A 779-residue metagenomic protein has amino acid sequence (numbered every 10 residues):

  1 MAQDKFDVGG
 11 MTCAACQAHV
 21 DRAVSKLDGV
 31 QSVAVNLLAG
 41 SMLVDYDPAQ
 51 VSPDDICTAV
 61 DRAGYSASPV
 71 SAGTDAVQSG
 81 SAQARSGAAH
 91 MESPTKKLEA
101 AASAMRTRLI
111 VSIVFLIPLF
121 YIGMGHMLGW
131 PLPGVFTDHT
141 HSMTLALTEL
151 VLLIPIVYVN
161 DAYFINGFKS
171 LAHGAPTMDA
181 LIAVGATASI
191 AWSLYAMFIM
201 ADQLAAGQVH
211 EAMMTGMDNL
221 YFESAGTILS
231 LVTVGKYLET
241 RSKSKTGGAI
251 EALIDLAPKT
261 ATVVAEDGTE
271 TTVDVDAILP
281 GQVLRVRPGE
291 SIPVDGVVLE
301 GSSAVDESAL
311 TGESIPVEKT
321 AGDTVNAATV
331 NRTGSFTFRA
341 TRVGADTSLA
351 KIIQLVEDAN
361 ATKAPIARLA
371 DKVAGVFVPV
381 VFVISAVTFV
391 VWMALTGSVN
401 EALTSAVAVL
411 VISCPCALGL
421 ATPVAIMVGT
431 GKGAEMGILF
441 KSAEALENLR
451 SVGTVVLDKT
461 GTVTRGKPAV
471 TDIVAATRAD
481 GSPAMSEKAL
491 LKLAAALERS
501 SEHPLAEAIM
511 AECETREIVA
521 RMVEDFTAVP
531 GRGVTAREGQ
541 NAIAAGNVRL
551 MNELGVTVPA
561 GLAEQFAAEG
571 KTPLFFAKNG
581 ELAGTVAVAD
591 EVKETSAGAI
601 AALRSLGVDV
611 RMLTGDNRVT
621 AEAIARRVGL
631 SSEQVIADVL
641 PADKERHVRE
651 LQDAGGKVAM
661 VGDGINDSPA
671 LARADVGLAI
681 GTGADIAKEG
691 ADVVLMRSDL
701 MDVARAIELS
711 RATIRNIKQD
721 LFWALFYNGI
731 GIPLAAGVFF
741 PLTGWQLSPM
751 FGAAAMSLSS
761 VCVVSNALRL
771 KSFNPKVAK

Functional and structural regions predicted by a protein language model:
M1-T144, I156, K243, T269-T272 (+4 more regions): Flexible metal-binding regulatory segments at protein termini and peripheral loops
D28-Y46, Q50, L220-F222, E251-D346 (+2 more regions): Conserved cytosolic catalytic loops of P-type ATPases
G73, M200, L204, V209-E211 (+6 more regions): Juxtamembrane coupling segments of multi-pass membrane pumps/enzymes
M91-V114, N166-S189, I353-S385, A402 (+6 more regions): Soluble-to-membrane junctions at the N-terminal ends of transmembrane alpha-helices in multi-pass ion-transporting
A102-T260, K372, I473, G744: Transmembrane helix-loop-helix hairpins at the membrane interface
T107, T329, G453-E502, R532-R611 (+2 more regions): ATP-driven catalytic headpiece of P-type ATPases
L128-M143, A172, P176, A191 (+8 more regions): Membrane-embedded alpha-helical bundles of multi-pass transporters
G281, P288, T362, D480-P483 (+4 more regions): Conserved ATP-binding TGD loop and adjacent catalytic N/P-domain core of P-type ATPases
